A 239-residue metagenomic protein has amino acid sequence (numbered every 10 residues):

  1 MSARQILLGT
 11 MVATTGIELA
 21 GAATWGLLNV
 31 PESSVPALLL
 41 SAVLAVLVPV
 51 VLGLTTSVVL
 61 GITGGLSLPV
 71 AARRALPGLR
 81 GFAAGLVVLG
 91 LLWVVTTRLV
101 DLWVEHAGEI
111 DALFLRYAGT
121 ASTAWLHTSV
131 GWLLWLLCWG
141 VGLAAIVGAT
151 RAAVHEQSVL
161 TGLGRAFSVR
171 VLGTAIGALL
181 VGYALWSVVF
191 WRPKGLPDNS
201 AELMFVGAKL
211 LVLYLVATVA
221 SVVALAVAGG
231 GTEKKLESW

Functional and structural regions predicted by a protein language model:
M1-S158, L163-W239: Hydrophobic alpha-helical membrane segments
